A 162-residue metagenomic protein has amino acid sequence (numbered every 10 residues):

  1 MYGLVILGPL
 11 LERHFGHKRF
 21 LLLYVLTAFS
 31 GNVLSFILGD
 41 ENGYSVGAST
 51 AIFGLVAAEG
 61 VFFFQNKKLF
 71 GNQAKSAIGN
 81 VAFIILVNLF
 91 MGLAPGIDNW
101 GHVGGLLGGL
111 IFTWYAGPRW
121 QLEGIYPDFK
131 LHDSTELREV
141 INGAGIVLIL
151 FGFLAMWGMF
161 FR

Functional and structural regions predicted by a protein language model:
M1-R162: A detector for small-residue-rich transmembrane helices and their helix-helix packing motifs
